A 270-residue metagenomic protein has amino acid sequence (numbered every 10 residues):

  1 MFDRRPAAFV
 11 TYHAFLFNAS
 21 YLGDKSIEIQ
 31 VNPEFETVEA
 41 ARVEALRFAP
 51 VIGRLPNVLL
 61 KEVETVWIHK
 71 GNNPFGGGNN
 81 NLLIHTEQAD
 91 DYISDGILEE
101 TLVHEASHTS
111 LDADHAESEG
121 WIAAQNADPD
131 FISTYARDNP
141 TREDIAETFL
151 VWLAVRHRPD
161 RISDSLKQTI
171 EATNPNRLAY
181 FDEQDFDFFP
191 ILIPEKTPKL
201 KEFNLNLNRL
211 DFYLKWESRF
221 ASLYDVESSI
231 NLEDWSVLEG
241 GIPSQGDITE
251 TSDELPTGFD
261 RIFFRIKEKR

Functional and structural regions predicted by a protein language model:
M1-L82: Auxiliary, metal-adjacent structural segments of Zn-dependent hydrolase domains
I52-L59, E105-A106, S110-D114, L153-H157 (+1 more regions): Sec/Tat-exported extracytoplasmic proteins
G71-F75, Q88-I93, H108, A116 (+1 more regions): Solvent-exposed loop/turn segments at secondary-structure junctions within structured extracellular/periplasmic domains
F75-N79, T109-A124: A structural motif
I84-T101: Short pre-active-site segment immediately N-terminal to the catalytic Zn-binding motif
G96-H115, A146: Active-site recognition of the HExxH zinc-binding catalytic motif
A123-E195: Metalloprotease/metallohydrolase-associated module, dominated by Zn2+-dependent proteases
P194-R270: Short, composition-biased motifs enriched in small/polar/acidic residues
